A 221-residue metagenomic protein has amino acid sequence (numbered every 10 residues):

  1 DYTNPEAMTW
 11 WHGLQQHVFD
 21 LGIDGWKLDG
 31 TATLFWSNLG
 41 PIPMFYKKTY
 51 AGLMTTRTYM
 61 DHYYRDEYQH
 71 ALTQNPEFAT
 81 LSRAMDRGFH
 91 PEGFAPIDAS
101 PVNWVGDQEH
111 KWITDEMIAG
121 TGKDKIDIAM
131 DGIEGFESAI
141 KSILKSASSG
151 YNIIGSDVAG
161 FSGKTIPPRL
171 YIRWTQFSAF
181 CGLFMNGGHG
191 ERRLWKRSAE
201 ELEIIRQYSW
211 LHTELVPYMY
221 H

Functional and structural regions predicted by a protein language model:
D1-H221: Catalytic-domain carbohydrate-binding cleft regions of carbohydrate-active enzymes
